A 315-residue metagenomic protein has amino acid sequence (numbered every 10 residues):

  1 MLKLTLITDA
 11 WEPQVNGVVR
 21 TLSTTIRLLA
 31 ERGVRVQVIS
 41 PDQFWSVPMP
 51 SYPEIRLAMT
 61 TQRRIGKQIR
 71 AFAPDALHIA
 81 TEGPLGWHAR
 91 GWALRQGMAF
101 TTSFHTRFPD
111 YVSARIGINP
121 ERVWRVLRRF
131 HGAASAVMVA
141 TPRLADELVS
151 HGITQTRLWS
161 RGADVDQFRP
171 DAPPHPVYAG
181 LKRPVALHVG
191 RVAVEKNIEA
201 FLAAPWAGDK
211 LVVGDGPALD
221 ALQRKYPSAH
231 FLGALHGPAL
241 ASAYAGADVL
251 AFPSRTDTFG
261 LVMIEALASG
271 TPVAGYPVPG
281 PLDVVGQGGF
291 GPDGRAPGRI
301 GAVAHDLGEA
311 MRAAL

Functional and structural regions predicted by a protein language model:
A99-T101, D110-R129: Nucleotide-sugar donor phosphate/pyrophosphate-binding loop at the beta->alpha transition of glycosyltransferases
R125-D171: Donor nucleotide-sugar binding/catalytic pocket of nucleotide-sugar-dependent glycosyltransferases
H131, S242-A247: Short alpha-helical donor nucleotide-sugar binding micro-motif in glycosyltransferases
V177-L211: Conserved donor-binding/catalytic core segment of Leloir-type glycosyltransferases
D220-A239: Nucleotide-activated donor-binding/catalytic signature segment of Leloir-type glycosyltransferases, i.e., the conserved
R255: Aromatic "clamp/platform" in nucleotide-sugar-dependent glycosyltransferases that forms part of the donor/acceptor
P272-P277: Short hydrophobic beta-strand element within catalytic cores of glycosyltransferases and related nucleotide-activated
L282-L315: Change "using UDP/GDP/dTDP sugars" to "using nucleotide sugars
